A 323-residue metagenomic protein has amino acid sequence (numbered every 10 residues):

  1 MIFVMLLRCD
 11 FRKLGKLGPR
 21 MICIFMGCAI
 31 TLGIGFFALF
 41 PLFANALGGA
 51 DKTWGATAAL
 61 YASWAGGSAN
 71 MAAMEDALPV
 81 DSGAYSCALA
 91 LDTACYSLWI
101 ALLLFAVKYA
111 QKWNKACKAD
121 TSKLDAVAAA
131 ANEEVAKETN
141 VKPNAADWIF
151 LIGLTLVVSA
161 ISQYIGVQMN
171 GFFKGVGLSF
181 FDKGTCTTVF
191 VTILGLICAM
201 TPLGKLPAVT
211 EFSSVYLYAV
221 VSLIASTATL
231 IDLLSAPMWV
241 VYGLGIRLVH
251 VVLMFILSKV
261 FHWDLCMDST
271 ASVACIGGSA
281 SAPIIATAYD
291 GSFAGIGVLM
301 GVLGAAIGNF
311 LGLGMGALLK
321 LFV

Functional and structural regions predicted by a protein language model:
M1-R20, V189-G204, T210-S235: Hydrophobic transmembrane alpha-helices of secondary-active transporters and Na+-translocating membrane complexes
G18-I197, I231-V240, L244-C275, S279-V323: Alpha-helical transmembrane segments of multi-pass small-molecule/ion transporters
